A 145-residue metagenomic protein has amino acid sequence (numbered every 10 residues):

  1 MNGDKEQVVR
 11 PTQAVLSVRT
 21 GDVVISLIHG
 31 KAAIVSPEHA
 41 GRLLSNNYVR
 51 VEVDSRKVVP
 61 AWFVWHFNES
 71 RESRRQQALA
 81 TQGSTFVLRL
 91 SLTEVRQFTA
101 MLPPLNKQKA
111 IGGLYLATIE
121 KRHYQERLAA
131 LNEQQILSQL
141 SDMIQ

Functional and structural regions predicted by a protein language model:
M1-T20: Sequence-specific dsDNA recognition surfaces
D22-I25: Generic structural signal for buried aliphatic residues
I28-N68: A short beta-sheet element
I34, H66, R75-T81, L114 (+2 more regions): Residues that form generic nucleotide/phosphate-binding pockets
R42-N47, G83-K109: A short glycine-rich beta-alpha junction/loop motif
N47-V51, Q77, R89-T93, Y124 (+1 more regions): Alpha-helix boundary/capping detector
K57-R96: Short, positively charged
L102-Q145: Amphipathic alpha-helical coiled-coil/heptad-repeat segments
